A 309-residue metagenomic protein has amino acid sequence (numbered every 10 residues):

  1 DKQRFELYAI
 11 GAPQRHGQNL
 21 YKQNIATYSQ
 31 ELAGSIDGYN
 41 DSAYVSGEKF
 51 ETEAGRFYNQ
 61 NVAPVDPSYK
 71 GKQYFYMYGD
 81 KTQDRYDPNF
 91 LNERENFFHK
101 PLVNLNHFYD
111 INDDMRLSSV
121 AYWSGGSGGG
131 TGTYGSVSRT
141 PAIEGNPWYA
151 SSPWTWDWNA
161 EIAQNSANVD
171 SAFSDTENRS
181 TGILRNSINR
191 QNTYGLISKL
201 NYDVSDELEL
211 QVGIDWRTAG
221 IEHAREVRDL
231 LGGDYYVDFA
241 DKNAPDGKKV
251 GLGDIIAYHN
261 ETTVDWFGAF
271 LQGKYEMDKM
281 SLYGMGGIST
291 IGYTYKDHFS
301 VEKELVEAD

Functional and structural regions predicted by a protein language model:
D1, P88-E93, L102-N106, T181-N186 (+4 more regions): Extracellular loop and loop/strand-boundary signature of outer-membrane beta-barrel proteins
D1, V103-Y109, S119, L196-Y202 (+2 more regions): Residues on the lipid-exposed face of transmembrane beta-strands in outer-membrane beta-barrel proteins
Q3-F5, I111-L117, D206-L210, D278-L282: Outer-envelope beta-barrel architecture signal
R4-N104, T131-R185: Acidic/polar loop-and-plug regions of large Gram-negative outer-membrane beta-barrel proteins
L7, F98-K100, Q191-T193, D203 (+1 more regions): Short, surface-exposed loop/turn motifs at beta-strand boundaries within globular domains
A12-G17, F98-H99, V120, S124-G130 (+4 more regions): Structural signature of outer-membrane beta-barrel domains
Y134, S138-K242: C-terminal low-complexity, acidic/polar tails when present
I183, E209-D309: Signature of Gram-negative outer-membrane beta-barrel scaffolds
